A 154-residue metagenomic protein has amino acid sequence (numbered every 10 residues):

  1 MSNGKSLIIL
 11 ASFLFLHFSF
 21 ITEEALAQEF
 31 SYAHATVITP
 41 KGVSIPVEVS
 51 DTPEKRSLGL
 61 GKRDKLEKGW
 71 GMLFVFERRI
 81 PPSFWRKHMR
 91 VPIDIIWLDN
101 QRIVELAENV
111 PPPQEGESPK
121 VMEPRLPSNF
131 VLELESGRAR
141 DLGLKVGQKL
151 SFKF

Functional and structural regions predicted by a protein language model:
S2-L10: Bacterial N-terminal signal peptides that target proteins for export
G4-K5, F18, L132: Generic alpha-helix initiation/capping and coil-helix boundary signal
I9-F20: Bacterial N-terminal signal peptides
I21-A27: Sec/Tat signal peptide C-region and signal peptidase I cleavage site
Q28-F154: Compact, glycine-rich, soluble single-domain proteins
